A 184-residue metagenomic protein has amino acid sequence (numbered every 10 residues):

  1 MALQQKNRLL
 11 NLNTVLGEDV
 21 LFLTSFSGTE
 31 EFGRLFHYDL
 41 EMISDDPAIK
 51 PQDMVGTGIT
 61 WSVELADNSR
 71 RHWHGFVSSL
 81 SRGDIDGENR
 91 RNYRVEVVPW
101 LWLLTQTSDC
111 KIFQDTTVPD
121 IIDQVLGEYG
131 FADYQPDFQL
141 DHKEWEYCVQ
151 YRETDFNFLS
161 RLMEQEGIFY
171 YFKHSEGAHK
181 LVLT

Functional and structural regions predicted by a protein language model:
M1-T184: Amphipathic alpha-helical and helix-coil boundary elements used as assembly and membrane-proximal scaffolds
